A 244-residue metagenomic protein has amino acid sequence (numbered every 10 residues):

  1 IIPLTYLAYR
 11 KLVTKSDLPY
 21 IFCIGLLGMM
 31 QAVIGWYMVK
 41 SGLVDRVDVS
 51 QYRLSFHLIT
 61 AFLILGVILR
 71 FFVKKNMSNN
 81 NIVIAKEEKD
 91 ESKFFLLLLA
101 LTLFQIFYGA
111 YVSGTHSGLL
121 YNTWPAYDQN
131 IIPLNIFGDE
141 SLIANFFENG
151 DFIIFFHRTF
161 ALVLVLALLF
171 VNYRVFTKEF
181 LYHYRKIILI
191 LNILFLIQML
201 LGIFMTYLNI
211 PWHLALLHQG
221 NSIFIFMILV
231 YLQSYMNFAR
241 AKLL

Functional and structural regions predicted by a protein language model:
I1-L244: Polytopic transmembrane helical bundles with strong interfacial aromatic enrichment
